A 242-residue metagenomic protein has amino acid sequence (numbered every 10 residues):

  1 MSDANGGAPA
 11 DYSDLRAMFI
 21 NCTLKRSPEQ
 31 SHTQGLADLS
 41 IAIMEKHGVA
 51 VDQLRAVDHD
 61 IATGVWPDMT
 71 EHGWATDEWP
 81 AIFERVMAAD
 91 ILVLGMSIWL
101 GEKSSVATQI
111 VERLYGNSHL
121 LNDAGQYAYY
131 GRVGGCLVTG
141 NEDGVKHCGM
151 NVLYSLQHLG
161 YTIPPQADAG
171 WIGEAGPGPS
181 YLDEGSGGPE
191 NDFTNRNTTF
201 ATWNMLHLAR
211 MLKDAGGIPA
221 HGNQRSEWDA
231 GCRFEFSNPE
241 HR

Functional and structural regions predicted by a protein language model:
M1-A124, G188, D192-T199, W203-R242: N-terminal beta1-alpha1-beta2 submodule of the flavodoxin-like/Rossmannoid cofactor-binding fold
S31, D123-P177, F193-R196: Short, glycine-/small-residue-rich phosphate/pyrophosphate-handling segment
E174-G188: Short helix/strand-capping connector loops at secondary-structure junctions
